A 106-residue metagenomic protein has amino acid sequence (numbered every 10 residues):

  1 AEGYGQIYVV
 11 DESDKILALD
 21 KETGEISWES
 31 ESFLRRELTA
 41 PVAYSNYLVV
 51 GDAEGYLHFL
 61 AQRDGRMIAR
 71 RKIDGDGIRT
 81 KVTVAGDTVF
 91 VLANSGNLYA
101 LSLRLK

Functional and structural regions predicted by a protein language model:
A1-I16, S30, L34-H58, G77-L101: Repeat-blade elements of multi-bladed beta-propeller folds
E25-S32, R66-D74, R104-K106: Aromatic (tryptophan-biased) beta-strands that constitute blades/sheets of beta-rich domains
A61-T83: Short cationic/low-complexity microdomains
